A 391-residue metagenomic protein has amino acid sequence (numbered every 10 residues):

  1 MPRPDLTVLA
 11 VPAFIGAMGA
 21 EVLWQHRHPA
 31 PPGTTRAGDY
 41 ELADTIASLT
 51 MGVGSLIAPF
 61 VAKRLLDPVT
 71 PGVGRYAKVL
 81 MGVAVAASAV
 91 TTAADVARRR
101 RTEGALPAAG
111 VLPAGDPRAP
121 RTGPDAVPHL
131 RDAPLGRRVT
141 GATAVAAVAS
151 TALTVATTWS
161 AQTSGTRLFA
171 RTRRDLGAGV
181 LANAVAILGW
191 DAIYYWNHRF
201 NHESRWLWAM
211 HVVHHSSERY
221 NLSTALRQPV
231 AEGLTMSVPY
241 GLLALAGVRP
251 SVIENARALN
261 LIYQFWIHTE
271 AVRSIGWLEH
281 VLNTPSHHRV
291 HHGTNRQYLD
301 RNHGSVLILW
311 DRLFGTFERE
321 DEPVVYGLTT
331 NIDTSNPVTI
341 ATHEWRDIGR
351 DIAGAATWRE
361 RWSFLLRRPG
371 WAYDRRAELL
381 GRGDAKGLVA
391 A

Functional and structural regions predicted by a protein language model:
M1-P12, K78-A87, A178-W190, V252 (+1 more regions): Alpha-helical transmembrane segments
L6, Y40-P59, G72-L80, V127-A149: Alpha-helical transmembrane segments in multi-pass membrane proteins
A13-R27, P59, K63: Alpha-helical transmembrane segments of multi-pass membrane proteins
I15-G19, I57, G82-D95, V145-T158: Hydrophobic core of alpha-helical transmembrane segments in multi-pass integral membrane proteins
G19-I46: Membrane-interface helix-loop junction between the first two transmembrane segments
P59, T91, D95-E103, L112-G141 (+1 more regions): Membrane-embedded catalytic scaffold of the fatty acid hydroxylase/desaturase
V61-P71, V145-A178, S251: Long, highly hydrophobic alpha-helical transmembrane signal-anchor segments
P323-A391: Cytosolic-facing loops and C-terminal tails of multi-pass membrane proteins
